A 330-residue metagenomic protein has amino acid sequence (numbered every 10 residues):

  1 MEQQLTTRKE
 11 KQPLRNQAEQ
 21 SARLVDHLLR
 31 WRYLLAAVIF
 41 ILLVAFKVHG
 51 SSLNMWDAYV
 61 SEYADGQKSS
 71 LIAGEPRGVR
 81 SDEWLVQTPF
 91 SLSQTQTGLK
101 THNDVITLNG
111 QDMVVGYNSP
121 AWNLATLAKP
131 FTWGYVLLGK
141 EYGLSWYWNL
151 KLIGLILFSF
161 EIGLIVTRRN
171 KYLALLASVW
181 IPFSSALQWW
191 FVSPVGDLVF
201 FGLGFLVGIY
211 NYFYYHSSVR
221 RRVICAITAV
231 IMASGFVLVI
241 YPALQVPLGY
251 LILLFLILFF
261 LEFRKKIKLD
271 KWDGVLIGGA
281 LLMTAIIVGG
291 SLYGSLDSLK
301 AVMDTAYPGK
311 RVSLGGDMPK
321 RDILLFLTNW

Functional and structural regions predicted by a protein language model:
M1-N54, Y63, L276-G278: Start-transfer (signal-anchor) and selected internal transmembrane alpha helices of multi-pass inner/ER membrane
Q12-P13, E19, R23, S218 (+2 more regions): Coil-to-alpha-helix initiation sites in intrinsically disordered, low-complexity, charged segments
P13-A36, Y214-S217, L254-W272: Cytosolic-side transmembrane helix boundary signature
Q20-L28, A229-A233, W330: Membrane-interface segments at the starts/ends of alpha-helical transmembrane spans
F40-G110, D270-W330: Aromatic-rich transmembrane-lumenal/periplasmic boundary elements in polytopic membrane proteins
L43-A45, N170, P242-Q245, V312: Extended, charge-enriched helical/coil interaction regions that scaffold DNA-processing and chromosome-maintenance
D57-F200: Active-site lumenal/periplasmic loops and adjacent helix-entry segments of GT-C-fold, multi-pass membrane
I156-I165, K171-F263, D273-L296: Membrane-embedded helix bundles of polyisoprenyl
